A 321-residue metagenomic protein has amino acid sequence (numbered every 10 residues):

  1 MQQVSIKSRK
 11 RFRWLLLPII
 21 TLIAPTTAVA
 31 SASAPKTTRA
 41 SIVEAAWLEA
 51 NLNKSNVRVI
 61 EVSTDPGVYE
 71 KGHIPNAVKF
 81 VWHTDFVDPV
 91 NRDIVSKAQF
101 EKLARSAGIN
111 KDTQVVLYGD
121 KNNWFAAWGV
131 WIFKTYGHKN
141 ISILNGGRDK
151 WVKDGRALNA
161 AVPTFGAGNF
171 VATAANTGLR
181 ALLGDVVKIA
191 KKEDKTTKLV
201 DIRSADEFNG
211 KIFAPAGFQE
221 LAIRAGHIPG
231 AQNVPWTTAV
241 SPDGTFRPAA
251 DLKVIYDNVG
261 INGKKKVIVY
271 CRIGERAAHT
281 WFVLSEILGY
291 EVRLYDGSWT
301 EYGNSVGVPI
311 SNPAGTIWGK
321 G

Functional and structural regions predicted by a protein language model:
Q3-L16, G274: Bacterial N-terminal signal peptides that target proteins for export
L15-T26: Bacterial N-terminal signal peptides
A30-G67, N145-I223, I310, A314-G321: Flexible, polar/low-complexity N-terminal or interdomain linker segments that lie immediately upstream of folded
A34, V95-D194, K211-I212, G226 (+1 more regions): Thiolate-centered catalytic microenvironments shared by cysteine-dependent enzyme domains
T64-G67, H83-V87, K121-W124, R148-K150 (+6 more regions): Solvent-exposed loop/turn segments at secondary-structure junctions within structured extracellular/periplasmic domains
V87-Q114, Q232-K266: Helix-loop module immediately N-terminal to the HCX5R catalytic loop in PTP-like cysteine phosphatase domains
V254, N262-G315: C-terminal soluble interaction/assembly domains
